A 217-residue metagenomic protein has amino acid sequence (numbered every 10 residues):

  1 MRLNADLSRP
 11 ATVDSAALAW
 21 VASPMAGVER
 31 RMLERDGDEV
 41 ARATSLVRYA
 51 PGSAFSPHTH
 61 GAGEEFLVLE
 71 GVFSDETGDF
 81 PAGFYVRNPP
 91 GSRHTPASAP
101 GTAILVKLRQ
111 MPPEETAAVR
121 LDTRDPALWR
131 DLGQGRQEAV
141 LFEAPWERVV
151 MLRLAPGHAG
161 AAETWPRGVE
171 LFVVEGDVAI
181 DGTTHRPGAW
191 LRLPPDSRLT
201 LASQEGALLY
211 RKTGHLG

Functional and structural regions predicted by a protein language model:
M1-E39, G101-R148: A short, N-terminal "cap"/entry segment at the start of jelly-roll beta-barrel domains of the cupin/DSBH fold
V28, D79, P90-E115, T184 (+1 more regions): Ligand-binding loop in jelly-roll beta-barrel domains
S45-L46, S56-H60, T77-G78, P96-A97 (+4 more regions): Short histidine-centered beta-strand/loop micro-motifs that create catalytic or ligand/metal-coordination sites
A50-P51, H60-D75, W165-D181: Glycine- and acidic-residue-biased ligand/ion/polar-headgroup-sensing regions
S53-S56, S74, V86-T95, A159-G160 (+2 more regions): Histidine-centered metal-chelating micro-motifs
T123-P126, R130-I180: Surface-exposed interaction/gating patches
